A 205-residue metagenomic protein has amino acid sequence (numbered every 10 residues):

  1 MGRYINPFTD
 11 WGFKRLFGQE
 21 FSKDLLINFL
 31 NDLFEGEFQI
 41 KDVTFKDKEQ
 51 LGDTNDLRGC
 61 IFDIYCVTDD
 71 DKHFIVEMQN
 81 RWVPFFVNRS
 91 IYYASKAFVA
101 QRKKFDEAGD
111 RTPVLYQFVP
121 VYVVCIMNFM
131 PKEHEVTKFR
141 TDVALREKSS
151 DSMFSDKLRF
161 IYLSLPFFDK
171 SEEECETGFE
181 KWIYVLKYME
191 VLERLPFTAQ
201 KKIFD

Functional and structural regions predicted by a protein language model:
M1-D205: Elongated, amphipathic alpha-helical interaction scaffolds
